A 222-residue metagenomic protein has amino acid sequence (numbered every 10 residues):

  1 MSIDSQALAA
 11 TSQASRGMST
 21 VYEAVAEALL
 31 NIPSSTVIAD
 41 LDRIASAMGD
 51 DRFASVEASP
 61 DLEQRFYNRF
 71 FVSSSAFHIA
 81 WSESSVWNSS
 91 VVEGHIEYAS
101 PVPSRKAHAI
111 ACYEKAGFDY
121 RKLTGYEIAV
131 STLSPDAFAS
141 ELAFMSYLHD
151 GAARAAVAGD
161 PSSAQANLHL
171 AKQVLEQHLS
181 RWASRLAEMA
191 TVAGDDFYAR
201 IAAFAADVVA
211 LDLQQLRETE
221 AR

Functional and structural regions predicted by a protein language model:
M1-R222: Surface/interface-facing alpha-helical segments and adjacent flexible terminal/loop regions used for partner/assembly
